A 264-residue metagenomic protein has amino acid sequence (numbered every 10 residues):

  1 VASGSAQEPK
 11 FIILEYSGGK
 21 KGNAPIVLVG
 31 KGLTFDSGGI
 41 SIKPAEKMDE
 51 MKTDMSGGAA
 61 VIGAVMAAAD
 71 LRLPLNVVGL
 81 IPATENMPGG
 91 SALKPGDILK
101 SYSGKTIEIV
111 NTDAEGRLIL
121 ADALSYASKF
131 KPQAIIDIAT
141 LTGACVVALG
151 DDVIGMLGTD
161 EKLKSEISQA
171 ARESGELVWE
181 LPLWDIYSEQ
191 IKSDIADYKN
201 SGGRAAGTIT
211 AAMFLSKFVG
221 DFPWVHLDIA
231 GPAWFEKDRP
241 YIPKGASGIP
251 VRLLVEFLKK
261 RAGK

Functional and structural regions predicted by a protein language model:
V1-K264: A generic structural signal for tightly packed, nonpolar segments enriched in small/aliphatic residues
